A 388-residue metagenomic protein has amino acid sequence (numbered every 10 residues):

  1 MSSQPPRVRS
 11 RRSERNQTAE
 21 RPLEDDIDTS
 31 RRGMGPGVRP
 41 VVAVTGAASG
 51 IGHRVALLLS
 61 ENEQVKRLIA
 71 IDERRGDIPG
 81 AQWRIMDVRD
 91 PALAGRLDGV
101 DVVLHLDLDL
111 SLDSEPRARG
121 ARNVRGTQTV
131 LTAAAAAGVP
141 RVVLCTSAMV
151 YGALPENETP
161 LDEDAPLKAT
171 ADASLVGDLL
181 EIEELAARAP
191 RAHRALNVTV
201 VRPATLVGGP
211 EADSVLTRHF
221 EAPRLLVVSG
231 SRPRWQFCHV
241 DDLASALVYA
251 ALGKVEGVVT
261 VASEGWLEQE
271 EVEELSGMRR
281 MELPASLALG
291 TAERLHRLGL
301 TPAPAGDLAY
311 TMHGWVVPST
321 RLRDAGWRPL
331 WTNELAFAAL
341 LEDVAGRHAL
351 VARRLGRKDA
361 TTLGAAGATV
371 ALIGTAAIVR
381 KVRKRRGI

Functional and structural regions predicted by a protein language model:
R39-E61: N-terminal Rossmann NAD(P)H-binding glycine-rich loop of SDR-like oxidoreductase domains
I85-Q128, A133, A137, A153: NAD(P)H-binding glycine-rich loop region in Rossmannoid oxidoreductase-like domains and their noncatalytic homologs
T129-S174: Conserved Rossmann-fold NAD(P)-dependent oxidoreductase catalytic core, especially the SDR/UDP-sugar
A171-T199: Active-site Tyr-X1-5-Lys
T217-L226, R232-L267: Alpha-helical substrate-binding/gating segment
V240, E270-E271, G299-R328: Conserved C-terminal active-site "lid" loop/helix of NAD(P)H-dependent oxidoreductases that clamps the redox cofactor
A246-A305, R347-L355, R380-G387: Mid/C-terminal beta-alpha module of Rossmann-like enzyme folds, strongest in SDR-family dehydrogenases/epimerases
N333-I388: Amphipathic terminal alpha-helices
